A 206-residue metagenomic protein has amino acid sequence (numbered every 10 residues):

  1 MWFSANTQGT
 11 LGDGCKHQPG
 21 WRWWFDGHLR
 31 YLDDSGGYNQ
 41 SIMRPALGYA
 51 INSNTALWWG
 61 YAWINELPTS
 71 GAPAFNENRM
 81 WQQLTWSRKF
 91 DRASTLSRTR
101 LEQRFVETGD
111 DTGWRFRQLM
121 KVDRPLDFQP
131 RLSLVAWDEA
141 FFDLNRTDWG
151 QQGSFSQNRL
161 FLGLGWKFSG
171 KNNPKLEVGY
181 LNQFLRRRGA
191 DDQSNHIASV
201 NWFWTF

Functional and structural regions predicted by a protein language model:
M1-F3, N39-S41, N76-M80, D110-F116 (+2 more regions): Residues that define the transmembrane beta-barrel architecture of outer-membrane proteins
M1-G37: Short glycine/proline- and aromatic-enriched beta-strand/turn motifs that initiate or cap beta-hairpins
A5-G9, P45-Y49, Q82-R88, L101 (+3 more regions): Residues on the lipid-exposed face of transmembrane beta-strands in outer-membrane beta-barrel proteins
D13-W24, N54-W59, D91-T95, Q129-S133 (+1 more regions): Repeated loop/turn-to-beta-strand initiation elements of outer-membrane beta-barrel proteins
G14, L32-G36, P68-P73, V106-D111 (+2 more regions): Outer-membrane beta-barrel domain signature
G37-R88: Hydrophobic/aromatic-rich structural module bridging two neighboring secondary-structure elements via a short loop
S94-R188, F206: Outer-membrane beta-barrel transmembrane domain signature
F184-R186, D191, H196, W202: C-terminal interaction module
